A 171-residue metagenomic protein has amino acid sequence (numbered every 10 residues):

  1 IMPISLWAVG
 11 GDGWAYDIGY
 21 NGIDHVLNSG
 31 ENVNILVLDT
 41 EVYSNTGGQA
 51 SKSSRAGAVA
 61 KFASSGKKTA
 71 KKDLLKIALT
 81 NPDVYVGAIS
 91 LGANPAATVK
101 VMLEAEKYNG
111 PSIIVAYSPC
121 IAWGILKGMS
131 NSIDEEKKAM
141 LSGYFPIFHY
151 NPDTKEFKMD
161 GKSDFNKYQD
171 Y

Functional and structural regions predicted by a protein language model:
I1-M2, S54-Y108: Conserved thiamine diphosphate
I1-Q49, G92-N109: Thiamine diphosphate
A15-D17, Y43-S44, S90, P146-N151 (+1 more regions): Generic, ordered loop/turn and secondary-structure boundary motif
Y20, D24, G47, S54 (+2 more regions): Solvent-exposed, flexible loop/coil residues
N34-V37, V86-G87, V115: Short hydrophobic alpha-helical runs that function as membrane-insertion/retention elements
A50-K72, S130-Y150: Acidic, Ser/Thr-rich peripheral helices and adjacent loops at domain boundaries
T98-Y171: Glycine/aspartate-rich loop-and-adjacent alpha/beta segment that forms the canonical ThDP
